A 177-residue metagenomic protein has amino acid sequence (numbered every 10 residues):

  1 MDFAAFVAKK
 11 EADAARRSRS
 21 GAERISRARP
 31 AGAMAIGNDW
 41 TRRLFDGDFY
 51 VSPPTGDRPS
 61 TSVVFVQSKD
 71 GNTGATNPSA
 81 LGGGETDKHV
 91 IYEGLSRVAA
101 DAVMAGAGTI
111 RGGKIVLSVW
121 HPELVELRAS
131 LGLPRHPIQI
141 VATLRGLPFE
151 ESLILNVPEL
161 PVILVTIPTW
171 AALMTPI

Functional and structural regions predicted by a protein language model:
D2-K69, T73-I177: Active-site ligand-binding patch in enzyme domains
